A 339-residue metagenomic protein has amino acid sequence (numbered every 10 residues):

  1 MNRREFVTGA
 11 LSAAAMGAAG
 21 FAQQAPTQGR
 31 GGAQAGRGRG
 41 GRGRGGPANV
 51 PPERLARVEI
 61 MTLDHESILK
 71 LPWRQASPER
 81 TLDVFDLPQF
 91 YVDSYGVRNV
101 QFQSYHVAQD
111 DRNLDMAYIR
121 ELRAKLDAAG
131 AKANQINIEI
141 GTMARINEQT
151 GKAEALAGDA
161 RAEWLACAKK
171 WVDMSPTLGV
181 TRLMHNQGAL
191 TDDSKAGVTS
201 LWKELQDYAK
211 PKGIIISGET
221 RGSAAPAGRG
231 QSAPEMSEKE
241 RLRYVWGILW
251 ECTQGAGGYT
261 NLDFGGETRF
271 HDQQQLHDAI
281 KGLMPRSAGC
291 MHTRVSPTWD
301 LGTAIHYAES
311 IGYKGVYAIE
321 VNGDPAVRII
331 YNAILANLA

Functional and structural regions predicted by a protein language model:
N2-R182, D193-A196, S200-K203, D207-K210 (+8 more regions): N-terminal pre-domain/capping segments
A131, I311-G315: A short helix->loop->beta-strand "cap" motif at the edges of active sites that frequently abuts
E219: Conserved anion-binding
G222, G266, G323: Short, glycine/acidic-enriched loop or turn micro-motifs at the edges of active sites
S237-E240, E267-F270: Active-site glycine- and acidic-residue-rich loops that bind and position anionic ligands or nucleotide-like cofactors
R243-Y244: Structural microenvironment flanking redox-active thiols in thiol-disulfide oxidoreductases
G247, T268, Q273-Q274: Noncatalytic carbohydrate-binding groove/subsite architecture in carbohydrate-active enzymes
A318-V321: Short acidic/histidine-rich active-site segments
